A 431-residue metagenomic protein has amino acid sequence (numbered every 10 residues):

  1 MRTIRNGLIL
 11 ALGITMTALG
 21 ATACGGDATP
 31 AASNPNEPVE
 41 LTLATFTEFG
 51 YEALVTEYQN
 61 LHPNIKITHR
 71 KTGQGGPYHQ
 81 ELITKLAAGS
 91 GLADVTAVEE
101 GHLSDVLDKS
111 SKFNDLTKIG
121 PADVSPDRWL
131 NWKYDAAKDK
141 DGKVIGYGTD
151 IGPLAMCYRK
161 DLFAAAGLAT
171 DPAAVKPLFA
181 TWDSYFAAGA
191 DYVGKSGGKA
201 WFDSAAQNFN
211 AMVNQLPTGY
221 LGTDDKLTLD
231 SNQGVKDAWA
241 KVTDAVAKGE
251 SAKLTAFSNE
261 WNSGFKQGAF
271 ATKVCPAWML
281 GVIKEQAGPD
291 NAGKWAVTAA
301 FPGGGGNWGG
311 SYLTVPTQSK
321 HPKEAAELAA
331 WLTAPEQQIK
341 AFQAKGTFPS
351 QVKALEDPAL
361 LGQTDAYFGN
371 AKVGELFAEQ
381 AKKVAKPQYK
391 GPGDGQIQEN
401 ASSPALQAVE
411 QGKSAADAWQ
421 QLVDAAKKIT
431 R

Functional and structural regions predicted by a protein language model:
R2-D105, S110, P121-D127, K323-E324 (+2 more regions): Conserved N-terminal structural module of periplasmic/extracytoplasmic solute-binding proteins
L54, D237-A238, K320-L332, A341-A344 (+2 more regions): Short amphipathic alpha-helical coupling segments at ligand-binding clamshell hinges and other catalytic/signaling
N60, D244-K248, Q286-F348: Extracytoplasmic/periplasmic substrate-recognition and gating elements
K71-E81, E100-G101, L178-S184, K253-Q267: Short helix-initiation/N-cap motifs at beta->coil->alpha
E100-A155, K294-A296: Hinge/lid segment of periplasmic solute-binding proteins
T117-W129, A173-L178, T218-A238, E285-D290 (+3 more regions): Short, solvent-exposed loop/beta-turn-alpha elements that line the ligand-binding surface or hinge of extracytoplasmic
F186-A190, D225-T255: Glycine-centered hinge/linker elements that transmit conformational signals in sensory and ligand-binding systems
F368-D424: C-terminal capping/gating helix-and-loop segments adjacent to ligand/active sites or protein-protein/ligand interfaces
